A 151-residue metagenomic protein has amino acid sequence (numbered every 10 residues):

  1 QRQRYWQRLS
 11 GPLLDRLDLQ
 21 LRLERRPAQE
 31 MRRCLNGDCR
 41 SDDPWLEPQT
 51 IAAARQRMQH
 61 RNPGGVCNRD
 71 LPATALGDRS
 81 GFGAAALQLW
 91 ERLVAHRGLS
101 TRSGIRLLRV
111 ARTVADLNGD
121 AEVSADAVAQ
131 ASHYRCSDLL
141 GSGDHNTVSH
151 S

Functional and structural regions predicted by a protein language model:
Q1-S151: Basic, amphipathic alpha-helical bundle interface domains used for macromolecular binding and assembly
